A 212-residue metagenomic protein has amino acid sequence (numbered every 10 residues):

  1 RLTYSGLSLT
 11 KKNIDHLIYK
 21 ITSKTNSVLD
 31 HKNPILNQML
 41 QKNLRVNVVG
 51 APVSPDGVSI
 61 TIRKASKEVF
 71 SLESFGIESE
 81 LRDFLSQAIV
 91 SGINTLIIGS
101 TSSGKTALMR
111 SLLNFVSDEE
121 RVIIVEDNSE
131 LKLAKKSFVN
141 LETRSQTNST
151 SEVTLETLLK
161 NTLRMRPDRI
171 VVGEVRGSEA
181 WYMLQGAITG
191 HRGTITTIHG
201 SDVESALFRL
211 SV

Functional and structural regions predicted by a protein language model:
L2-S91: P-loop NTP-binding catalytic core
T25, I97-S100: Short helix-to-loop capping/linker segments positioned immediately adjacent to catalytic or ligand/cofactor-binding
V53, K67, S102, Q146 (+1 more regions): Short, glycine-/Ser/Thr-/acidic-enriched flexible segments
A88, S100-T101: P-loop (Walker A) phosphate-binding loop of NTP-binding proteins
G92-I98, S111-V212: Switch/coupling sub-region of P-loop NTPases
K105: Conserved lysine of the Walker
